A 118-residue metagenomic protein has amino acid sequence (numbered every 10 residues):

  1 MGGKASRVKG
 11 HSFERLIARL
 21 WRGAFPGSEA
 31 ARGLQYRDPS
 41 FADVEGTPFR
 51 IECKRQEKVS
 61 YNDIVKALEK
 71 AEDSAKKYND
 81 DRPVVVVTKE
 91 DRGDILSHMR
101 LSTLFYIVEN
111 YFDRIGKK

Functional and structural regions predicted by a protein language model:
M1-K118: Catalytic phosphate/metal-binding cores of nucleic-acid and nucleotide-processing enzymes, i.e., regions that mediate
